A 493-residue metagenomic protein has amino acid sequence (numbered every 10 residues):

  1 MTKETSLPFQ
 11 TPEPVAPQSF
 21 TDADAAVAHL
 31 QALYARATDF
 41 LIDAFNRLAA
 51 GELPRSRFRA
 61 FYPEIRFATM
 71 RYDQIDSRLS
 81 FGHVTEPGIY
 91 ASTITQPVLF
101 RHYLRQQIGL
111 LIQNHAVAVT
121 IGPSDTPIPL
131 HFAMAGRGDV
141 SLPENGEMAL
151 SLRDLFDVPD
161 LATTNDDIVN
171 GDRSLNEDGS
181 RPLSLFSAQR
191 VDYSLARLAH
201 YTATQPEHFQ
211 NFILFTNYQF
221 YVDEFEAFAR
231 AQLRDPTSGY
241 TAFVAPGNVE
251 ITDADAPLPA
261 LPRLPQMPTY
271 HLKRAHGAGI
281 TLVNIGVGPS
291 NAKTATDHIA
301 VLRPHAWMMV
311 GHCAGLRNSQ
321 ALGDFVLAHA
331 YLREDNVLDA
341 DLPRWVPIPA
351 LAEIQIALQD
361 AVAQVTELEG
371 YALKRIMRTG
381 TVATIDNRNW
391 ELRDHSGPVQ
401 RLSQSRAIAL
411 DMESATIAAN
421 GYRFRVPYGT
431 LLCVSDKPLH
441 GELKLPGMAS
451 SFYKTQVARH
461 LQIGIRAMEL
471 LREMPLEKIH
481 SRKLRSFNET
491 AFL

Functional and structural regions predicted by a protein language model:
T2-A306, A314-L493: Accessory terminal and edge-of-domain segments that mediate assembly/interaction and cofactor placement around
